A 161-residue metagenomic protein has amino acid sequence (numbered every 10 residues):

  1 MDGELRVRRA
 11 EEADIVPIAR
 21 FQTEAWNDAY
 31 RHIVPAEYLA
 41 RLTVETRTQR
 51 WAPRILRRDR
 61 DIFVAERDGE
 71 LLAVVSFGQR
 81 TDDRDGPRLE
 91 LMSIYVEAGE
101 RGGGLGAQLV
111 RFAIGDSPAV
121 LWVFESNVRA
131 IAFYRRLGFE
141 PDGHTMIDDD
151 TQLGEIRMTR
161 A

Functional and structural regions predicted by a protein language model:
M1-E4, A161: Actinobacteria-biased recognition of intrinsically disordered, low-complexity terminal regions
L5, R9-E12, T23-I33, E37-R101 (+2 more regions): Acetyl-CoA-dependent GNAT
I18, Q22: Hydrophobic pocket/interface hotspot
R60, Q152-R157: Short hydrophobic/aromatic beta-strand or adjacent loop that forms the aromatic wall/cage of a ligand/substrate-binding
V110, G115-S126: Conserved GNAT acetyl-CoA-binding A-motif
L121-A132, I147-L153: Conserved beta-strand-loop-alpha-helix junction that forms the acyl-donor binding cleft
Y134, F139: Conserved active-site tyrosine of GNAT-family acetyltransferases
